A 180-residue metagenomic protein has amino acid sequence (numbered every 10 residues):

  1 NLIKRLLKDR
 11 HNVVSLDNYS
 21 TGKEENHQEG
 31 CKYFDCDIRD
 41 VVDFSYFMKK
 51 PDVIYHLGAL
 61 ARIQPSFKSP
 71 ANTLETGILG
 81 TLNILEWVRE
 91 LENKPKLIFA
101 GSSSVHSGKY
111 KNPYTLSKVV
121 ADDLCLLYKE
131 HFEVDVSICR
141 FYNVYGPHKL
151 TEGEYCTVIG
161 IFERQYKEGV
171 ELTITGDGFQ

Functional and structural regions predicted by a protein language model:
N1-V144, Y166: N-terminal Rossmann-like NAD(P)+-binding domain of SDR-like oxidoreductases, especially those catalyzing
E25-Q28, K149-G153: Short aromatic-enriched loop/helix-cap "lid" or pocket-rim segments at secondary-structure transitions that line
P65-S66, R140-L150, I161-Q180: A conserved pocket-lining segment of Rossmann-fold NAD(P)-dependent short-chain dehydrogenase/reductase
C156-T157: Glycine-rich phosphate/pyrophosphate-binding beta-alpha loops
